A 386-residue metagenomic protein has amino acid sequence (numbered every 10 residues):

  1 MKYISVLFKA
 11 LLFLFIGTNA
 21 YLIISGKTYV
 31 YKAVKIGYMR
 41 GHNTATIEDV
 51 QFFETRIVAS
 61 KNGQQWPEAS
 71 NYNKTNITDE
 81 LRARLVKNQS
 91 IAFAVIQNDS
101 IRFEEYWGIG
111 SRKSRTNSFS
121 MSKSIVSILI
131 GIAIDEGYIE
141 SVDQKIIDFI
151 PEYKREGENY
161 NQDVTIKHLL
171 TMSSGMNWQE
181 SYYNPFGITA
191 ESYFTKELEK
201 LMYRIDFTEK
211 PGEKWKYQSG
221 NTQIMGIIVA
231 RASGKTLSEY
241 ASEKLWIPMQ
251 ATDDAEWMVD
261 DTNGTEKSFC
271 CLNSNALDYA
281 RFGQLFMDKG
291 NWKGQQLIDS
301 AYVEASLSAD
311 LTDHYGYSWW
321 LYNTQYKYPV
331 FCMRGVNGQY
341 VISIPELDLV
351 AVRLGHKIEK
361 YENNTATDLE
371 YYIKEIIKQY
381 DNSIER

Functional and structural regions predicted by a protein language model:
K2-G110, I139, Y371-R386: N-terminal leader/targeting segments and the immediately adjacent pre-domain N-terminus
K87-S90, S114, V336-N337: Short, small/polar residue-rich loop motifs at catalytic or cofactor-binding pockets
D99, N117-V142, L169, M225-V229 (+1 more regions): Active-site SXXK
W107-S111, R115, K357-K360: A short acidic/small-residue loop/turn micro-motif
E136-M176, R204-D206, S233-C270, S274: Active-site helix/loop module of the DD-peptidase/beta-lactamase fold, centered on the serine-lysine SxxK catalytic
M176-D260: A small/polar active-site loop signature that marks catalytic segments
N221-I228, S268-N291, Q339-G355: Active-site-proximal alpha-helical segments within enzyme catalytic domains
D253, V303-V352: Active-site Gly/Thr loop motif
